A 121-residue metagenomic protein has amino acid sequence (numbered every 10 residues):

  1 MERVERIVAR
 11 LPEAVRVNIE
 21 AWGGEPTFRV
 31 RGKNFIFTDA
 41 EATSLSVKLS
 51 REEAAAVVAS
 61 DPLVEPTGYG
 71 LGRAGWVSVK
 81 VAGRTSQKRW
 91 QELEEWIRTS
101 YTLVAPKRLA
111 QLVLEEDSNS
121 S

Functional and structural regions predicted by a protein language model:
M1-S121: Charge-dense, helix-prone N-terminal extensions
